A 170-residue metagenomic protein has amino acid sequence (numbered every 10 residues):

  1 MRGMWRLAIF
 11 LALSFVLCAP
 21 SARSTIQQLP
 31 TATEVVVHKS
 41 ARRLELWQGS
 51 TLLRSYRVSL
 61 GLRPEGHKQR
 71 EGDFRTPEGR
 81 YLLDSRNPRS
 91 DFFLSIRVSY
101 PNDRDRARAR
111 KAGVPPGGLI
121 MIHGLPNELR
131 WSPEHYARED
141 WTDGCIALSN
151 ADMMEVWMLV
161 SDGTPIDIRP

Functional and structural regions predicted by a protein language model:
M1-A8: Bacterial N-terminal signal peptides that target proteins for export
A8-V16: Bacterial N-terminal signal peptides
C18-P20: N-terminal Sec signal peptide cleavage junction
R23-T33, S40, L60-S85, R104-R108 (+1 more regions): N-terminal post-signal-peptidase region of extra-cytosolic proteins
P30, S85-P170: Exported/periplasmic cell-wall-interacting domains
T51-R63: Short Gly/aromatic-enriched secondary-structure transition segments
S55-R57, R80, L119, P165: Well-ordered beta-strand positions in beta-sheet-rich domains
